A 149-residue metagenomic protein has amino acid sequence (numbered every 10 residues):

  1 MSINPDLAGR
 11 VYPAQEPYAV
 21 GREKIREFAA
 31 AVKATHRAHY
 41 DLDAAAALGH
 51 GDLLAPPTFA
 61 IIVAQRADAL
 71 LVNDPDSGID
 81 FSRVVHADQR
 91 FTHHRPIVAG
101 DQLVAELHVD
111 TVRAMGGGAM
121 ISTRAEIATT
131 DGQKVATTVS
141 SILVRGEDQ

Functional and structural regions predicted by a protein language model:
M1-H86: Hot-dog-fold acyl-thioester-processing enzymes
M1-L7, H86-D88, T92-Q149: HotDog/MaoC-like acyl-thioester-processing domains
